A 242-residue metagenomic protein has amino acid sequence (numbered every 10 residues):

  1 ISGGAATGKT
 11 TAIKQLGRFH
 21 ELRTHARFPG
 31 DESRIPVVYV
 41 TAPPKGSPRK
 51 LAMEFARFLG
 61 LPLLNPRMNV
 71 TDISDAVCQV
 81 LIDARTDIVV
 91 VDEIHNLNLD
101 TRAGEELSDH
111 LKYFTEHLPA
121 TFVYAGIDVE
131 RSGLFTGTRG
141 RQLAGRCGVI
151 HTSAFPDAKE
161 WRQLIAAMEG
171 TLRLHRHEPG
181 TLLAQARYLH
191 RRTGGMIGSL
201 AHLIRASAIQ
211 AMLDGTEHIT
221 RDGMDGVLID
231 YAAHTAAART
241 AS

Functional and structural regions predicted by a protein language model:
I1-A5, P36-A42, L189, M224: Extended hydrophobic secondary-structure segments that form protein cores and membrane-embedded regions
I1-Q15: Walker A/P-loop nucleotide-binding motif
K14-R18, A201: The feature captures the helix immediately C-terminal to the Walker
F19-G30, G60-L63: Post-Walker A helix-loop "phosphate-sensing" segment adjacent to the P-loop in P-loop NTPases
T24-P43: Conserved catalytic segments around the Walker B and adjacent sensor/switch elements of P-loop NTPase domains
R34, S47-E54, P62-H110, F114-T121 (+3 more regions): Mid-core helix/loop region of P-loop NTP-binding domains shared across ATPases and GTPases
N98-D100, L107-A184: The catalytic "switch" region of P-loop NTPases
A158-S242: C-terminal alpha-helical "lid" subdomain
